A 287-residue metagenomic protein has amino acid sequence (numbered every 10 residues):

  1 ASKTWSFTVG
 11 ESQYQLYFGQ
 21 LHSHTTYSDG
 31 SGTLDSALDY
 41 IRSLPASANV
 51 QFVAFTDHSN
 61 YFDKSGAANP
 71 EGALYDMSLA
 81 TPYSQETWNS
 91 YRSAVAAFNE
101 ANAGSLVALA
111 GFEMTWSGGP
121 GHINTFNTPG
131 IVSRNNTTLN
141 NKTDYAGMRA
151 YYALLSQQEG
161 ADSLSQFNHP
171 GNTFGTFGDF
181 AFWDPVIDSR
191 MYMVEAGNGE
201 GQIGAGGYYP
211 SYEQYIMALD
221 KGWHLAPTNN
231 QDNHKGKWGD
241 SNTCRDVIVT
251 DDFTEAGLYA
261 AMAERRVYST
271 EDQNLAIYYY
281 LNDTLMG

Functional and structural regions predicted by a protein language model:
A1-S2, T56: Short Trp-Ser/Thr-centered turn/loop motifs at beta-strand boundaries
K3-V9: C-terminal edge beta-strand
E11-G287: Extended, charged catalytic domains and RNA/DNA-binding interfaces, predominantly in divalent-metal-using enzymes
